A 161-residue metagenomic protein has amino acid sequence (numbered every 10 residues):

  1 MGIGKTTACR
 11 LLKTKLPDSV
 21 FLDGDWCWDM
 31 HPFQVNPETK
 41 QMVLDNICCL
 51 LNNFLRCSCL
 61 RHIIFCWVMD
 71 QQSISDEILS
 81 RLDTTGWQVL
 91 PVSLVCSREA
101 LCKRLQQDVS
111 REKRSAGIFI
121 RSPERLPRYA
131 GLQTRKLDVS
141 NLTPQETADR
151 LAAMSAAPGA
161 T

Functional and structural regions predicted by a protein language model:
I3: ATP-binding Walker
T6-N52: Conserved substrate/cofactor phosphate-moiety recognition/catalytic segment in nucleotide-dependent phosphotransferases
R10, T14, S80, A153: Short, well-ordered alpha-helices that flank and scaffold nucleotide-derived cofactor binding pockets
C27, D70-Q71, V95-A100, L142-T143: Conserved nucleotide-binding/hydrolysis micro-motifs of P-loop NTPases
P37-M42, R81-L82, D108-E112: Short, hinge-like loop/turn segments at secondary-structure boundaries
M42-G86: Glycine-rich phosphate-binding loop used to anchor ATP phosphates in small-molecule kinases, encompassing both
T85-L105, L137: Conserved phosphate-donor/acceptor-positioning beta-strand/loop module used by diverse small-molecule
Q107-R150, A157-T161: Small-molecule kinase domains that catalyze NTP-dependent phosphoryl transfer to phosphate-bearing small molecules
